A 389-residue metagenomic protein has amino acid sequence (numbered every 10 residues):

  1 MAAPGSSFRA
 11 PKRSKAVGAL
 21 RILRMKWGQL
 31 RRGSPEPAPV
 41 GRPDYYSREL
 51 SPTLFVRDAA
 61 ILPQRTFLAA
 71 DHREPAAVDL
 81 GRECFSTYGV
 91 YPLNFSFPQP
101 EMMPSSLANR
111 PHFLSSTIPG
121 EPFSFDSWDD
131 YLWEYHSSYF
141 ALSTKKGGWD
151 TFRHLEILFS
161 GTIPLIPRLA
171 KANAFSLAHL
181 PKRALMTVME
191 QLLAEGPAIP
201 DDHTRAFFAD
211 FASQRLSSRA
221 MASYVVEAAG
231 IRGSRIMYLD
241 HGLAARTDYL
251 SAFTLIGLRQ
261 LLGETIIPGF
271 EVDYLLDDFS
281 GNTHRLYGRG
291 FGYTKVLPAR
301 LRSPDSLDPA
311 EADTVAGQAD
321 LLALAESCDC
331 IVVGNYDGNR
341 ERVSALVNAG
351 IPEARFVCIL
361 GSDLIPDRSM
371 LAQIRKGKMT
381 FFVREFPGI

Functional and structural regions predicted by a protein language model:
M1, R21, G28-D79, T247-I389: Extended catalytic core of nucleotide-activated donor transferases of GT-like folds
A2-K15: Compositionally biased, charge-rich terminal segments
R13-L20, T204-R205, S218, Q318-L321: Short amphipathic alpha-helical segments that mediate assembly, nucleic-acid/protein binding, or membrane association
G18-T117, H179-L192, I199-R205, A209 (+1 more regions): N-terminal accessory regions of S-adenosyl-L-methionine
P39, P43-D44, P104-P119, I231-R246 (+1 more regions): Short hydrophobic beta-strand segments
L62, L107-N109, H136-S138, S160 (+4 more regions): Residue-level preference for short coil/turn positions at secondary-structure junctions
P98-M102, F125-D126, S138, A220-Y224 (+1 more regions): A Trp-anchored, charged/polar loop motif used as the substrate-binding/catalytic surface of acyl/ester-handling
S115-P119, F123-G242, Y249-L262, I266-V272 (+4 more regions): Catalytic binding pocket for nucleotide-activated donors in carbohydrate/polymer assembly enzymes
